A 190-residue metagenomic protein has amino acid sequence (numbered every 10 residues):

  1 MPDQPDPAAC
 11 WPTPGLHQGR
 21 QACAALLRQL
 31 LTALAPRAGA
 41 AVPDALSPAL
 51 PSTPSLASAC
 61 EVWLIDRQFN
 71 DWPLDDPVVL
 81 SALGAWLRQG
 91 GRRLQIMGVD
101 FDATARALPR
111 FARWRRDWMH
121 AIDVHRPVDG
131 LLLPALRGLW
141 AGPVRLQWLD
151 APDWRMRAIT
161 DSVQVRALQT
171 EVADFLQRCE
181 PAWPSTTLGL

Functional and structural regions predicted by a protein language model:
M1-E61, R67-L190: PLD/PLD-like phosphodiesterase catalytic module centered on the HKD motif
